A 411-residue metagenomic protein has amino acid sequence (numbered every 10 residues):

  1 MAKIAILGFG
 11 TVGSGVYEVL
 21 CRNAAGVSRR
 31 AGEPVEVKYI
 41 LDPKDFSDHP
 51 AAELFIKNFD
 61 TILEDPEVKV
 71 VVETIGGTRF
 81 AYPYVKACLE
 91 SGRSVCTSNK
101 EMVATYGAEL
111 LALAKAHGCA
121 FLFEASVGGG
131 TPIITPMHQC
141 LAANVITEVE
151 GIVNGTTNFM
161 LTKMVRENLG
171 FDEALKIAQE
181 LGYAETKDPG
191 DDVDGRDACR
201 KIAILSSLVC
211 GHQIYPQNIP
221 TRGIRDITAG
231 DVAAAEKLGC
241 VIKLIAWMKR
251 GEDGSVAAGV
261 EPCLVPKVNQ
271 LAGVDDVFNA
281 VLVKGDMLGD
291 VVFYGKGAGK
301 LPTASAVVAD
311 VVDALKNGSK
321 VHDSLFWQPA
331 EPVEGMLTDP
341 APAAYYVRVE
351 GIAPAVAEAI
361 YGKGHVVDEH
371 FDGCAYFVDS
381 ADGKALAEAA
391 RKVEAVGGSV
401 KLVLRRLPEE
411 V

Functional and structural regions predicted by a protein language model:
M1-S91: N-terminal glycine-/serine-/threonine-rich beta1-alpha1-beta2 phosphate-ribose binding loop of Rossmann-like
L7, T11, G15, V35 (+16 more regions): Conserved active-site and cofactor/substrate-binding residues in soluble primary-metabolism enzymes
V68, K115-D197, I204: Rossmann-like NAD(P)H-binding beta-loop-alpha module
A81-A87, S91, K100-H138: Rossmann-fold NAD(P)-binding glycine/threonine-rich loop
S94-C96: A short hydrophobic/small-residue beta-strand
I146-E150, N158-L161, V165, Y183-G190 (+2 more regions): Catalytic, metal-anchored helix/loop core of enzyme active sites in primary metabolism
E173-G273, F278-A280: Substrate-binding/catalytic subdomain of NAD(P)-dependent oxidoreductase enzymes
V311-V411: A conserved regulatory-domain signal marking ACT and ACT-like small-molecule sensing domains and adjacent regulatory
